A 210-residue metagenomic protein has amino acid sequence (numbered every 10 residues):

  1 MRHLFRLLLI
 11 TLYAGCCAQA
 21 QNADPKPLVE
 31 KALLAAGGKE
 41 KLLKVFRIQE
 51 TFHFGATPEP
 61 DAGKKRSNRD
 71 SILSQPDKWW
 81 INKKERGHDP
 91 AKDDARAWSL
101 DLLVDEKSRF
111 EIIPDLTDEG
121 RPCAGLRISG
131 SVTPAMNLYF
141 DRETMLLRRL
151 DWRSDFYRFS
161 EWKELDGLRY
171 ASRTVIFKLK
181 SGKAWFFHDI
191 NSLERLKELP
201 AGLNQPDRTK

Functional and structural regions predicted by a protein language model:
R2-I10: Sec-dependent signal peptide recognition, specifically the positively charged N-region followed immediately by
I10-A20: Hydrophobic h-region of N-terminal signal peptides that target proteins for export in Gram-negative bacteria
A18-T57: N-terminal leader/targeting segments and the immediate start of mature chains
L43-R47, D105-K107, R121, T133: Extracytoplasmic
I48, D101-P114, R153-Y157: A short, amphipathic edge element
T57-G63, K180-K183: Short, cysteine-centered beta-strand-loop-beta hairpins and adjacent loop/turn segments enriched in charged/polar
E59-D101: An acidic-aromatic
R121-R208: Gly/Pro-enriched, hydrophobic low-complexity segments that function as extracytoplasmic propeptides/linkers
